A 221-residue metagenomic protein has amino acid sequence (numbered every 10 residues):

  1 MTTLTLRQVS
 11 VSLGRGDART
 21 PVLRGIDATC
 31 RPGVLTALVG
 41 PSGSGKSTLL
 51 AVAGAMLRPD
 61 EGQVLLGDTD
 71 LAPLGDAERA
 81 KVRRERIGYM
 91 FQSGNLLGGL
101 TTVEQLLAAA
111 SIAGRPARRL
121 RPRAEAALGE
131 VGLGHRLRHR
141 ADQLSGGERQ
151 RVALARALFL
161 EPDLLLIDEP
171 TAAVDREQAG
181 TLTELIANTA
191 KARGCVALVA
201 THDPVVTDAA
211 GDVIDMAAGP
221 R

Functional and structural regions predicted by a protein language model:
T20, L71-G88, A117: ABC ATPase NBD coupling module
G54: Helix-to-loop junction immediately C-terminal to a conserved catalytic motif
G62-D70: Conserved ABC transporter NBD signature motif
L100-A108: Short coil-to-helix segment of the ABC ATPase nucleotide-binding domain corresponding to the Q-loop/switch region
H139, L160, R193: Conserved signature/switch motifs of ABC ATPase nucleotide-binding domains
R140-L144, E148: Conserved ABC ATPase signature
L165-D168: Catalytic Walker B motif of ABC-type/P-loop ATPase nucleotide-binding domains
